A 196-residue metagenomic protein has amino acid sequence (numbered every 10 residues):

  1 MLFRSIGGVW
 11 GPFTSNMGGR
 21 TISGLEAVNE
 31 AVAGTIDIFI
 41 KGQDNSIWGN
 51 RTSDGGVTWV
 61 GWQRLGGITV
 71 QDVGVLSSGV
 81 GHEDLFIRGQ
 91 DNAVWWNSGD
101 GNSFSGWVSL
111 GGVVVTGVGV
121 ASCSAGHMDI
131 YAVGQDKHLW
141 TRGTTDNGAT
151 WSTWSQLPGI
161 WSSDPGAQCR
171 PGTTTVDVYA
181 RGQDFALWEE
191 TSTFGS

Functional and structural regions predicted by a protein language model:
F3-S196: A structural motif
